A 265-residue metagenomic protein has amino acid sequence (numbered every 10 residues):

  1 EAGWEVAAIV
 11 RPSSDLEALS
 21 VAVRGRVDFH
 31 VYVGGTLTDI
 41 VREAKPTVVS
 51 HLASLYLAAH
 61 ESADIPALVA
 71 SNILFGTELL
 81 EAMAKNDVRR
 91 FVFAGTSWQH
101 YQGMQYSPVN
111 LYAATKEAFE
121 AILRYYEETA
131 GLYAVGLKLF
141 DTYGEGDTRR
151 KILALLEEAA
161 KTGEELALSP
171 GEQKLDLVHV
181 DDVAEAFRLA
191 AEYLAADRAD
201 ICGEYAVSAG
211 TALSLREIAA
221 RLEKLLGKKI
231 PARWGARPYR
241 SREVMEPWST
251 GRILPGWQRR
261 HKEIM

Functional and structural regions predicted by a protein language model:
E1-V48: N-terminal Rossmann/SDR dinucleotide-binding element
Y32-S71, G103: NAD(P)H-binding glycine-rich loop region in Rossmannoid oxidoreductase-like domains and their noncatalytic homologs
V48, F75-E78, R90, A118-F119 (+1 more regions): Conserved cofactor-binding/catalytic machinery of classical short-chain dehydrogenase/reductase
H51, L74-L111: Conserved Rossmann-fold NAD(P)-dependent oxidoreductase catalytic core, especially the SDR/UDP-sugar
L55-L57, G95-M104, F140-Y143, L175: Active-site segment of SDR-like NAD(P)-dependent oxidoreductases
A63, A67-F75, N110, A114-T115 (+1 more regions): Glycine-rich NAD(P)-binding loop of the Rossmann-fold in SDR/ketoreductase-type enzymes
L111, A121-L175, V180-A184, R188 (+1 more regions): NAD(P)-dependent short-chain dehydrogenase/reductase
A160-E164, L168-M265: C-terminal substrate-binding subdomain of Rossmann-fold SDR/epimerase-dehydratase oxidoreductases
